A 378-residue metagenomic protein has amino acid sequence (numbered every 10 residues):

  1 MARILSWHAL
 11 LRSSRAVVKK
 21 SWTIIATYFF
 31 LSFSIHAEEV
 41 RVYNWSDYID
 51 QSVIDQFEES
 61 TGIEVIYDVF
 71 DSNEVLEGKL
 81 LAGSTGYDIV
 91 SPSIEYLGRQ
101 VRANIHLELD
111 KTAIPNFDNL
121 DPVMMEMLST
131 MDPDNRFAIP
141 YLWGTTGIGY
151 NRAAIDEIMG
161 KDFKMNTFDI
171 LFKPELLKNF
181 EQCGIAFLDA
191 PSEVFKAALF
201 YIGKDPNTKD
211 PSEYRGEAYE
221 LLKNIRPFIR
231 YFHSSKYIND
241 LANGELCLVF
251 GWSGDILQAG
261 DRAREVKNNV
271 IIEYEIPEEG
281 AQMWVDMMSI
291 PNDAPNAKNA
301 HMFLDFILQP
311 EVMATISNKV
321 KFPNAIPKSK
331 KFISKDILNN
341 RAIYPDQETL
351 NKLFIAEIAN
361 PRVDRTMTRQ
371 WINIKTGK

Functional and structural regions predicted by a protein language model:
A37-Q100: Early extracytoplasmic/lumenal segment of secretory-pathway proteins
D88-S91, R230, C247-W252: Paired acidic/hydrophobic, glycine-rich loop segments that form the ligand-binding mouth/hinge of periplasmic-binding
Y96-R99, L248-N268: A ligand-binding cleft/hinge motif common to bilobed small-molecule-binding domains
L97, V101-F228, S235, D240-A242: Extracytoplasmic ligand-binding site segments that recognize negatively charged/polar headgroups
G149-A154, L199-G203, W284-N296, T315: A bilobed periplasmic-binding-protein/Venus flytrap-type ligand-binding module shared by bacterial periplasmic
R215-N224, R230, N268-N292: Periplasmic-binding protein-like
N239, Q347-K378: Conserved C-terminal helix/tail region of periplasmic/extracytoplasmic solute-binding proteins
D286, P291-K352: Mature extracytoplasmic/periplasmic domains
